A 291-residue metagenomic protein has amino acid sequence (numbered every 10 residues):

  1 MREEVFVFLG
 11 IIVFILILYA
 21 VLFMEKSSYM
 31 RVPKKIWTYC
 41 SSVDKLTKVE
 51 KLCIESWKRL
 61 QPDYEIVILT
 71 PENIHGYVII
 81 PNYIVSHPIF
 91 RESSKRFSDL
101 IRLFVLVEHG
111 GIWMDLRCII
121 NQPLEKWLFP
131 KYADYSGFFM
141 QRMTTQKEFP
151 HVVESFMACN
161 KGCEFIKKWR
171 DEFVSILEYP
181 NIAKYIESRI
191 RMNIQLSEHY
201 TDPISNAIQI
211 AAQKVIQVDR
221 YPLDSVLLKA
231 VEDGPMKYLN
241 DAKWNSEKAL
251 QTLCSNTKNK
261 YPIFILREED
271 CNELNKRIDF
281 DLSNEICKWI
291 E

Functional and structural regions predicted by a protein language model:
R2-S98, L116-E291: Glycosyltransferase-associated regions of secretory-pathway enzymes, highlighting luminal stem/catalytic domains
D99-G111: Small-residue hinge/turn detector
